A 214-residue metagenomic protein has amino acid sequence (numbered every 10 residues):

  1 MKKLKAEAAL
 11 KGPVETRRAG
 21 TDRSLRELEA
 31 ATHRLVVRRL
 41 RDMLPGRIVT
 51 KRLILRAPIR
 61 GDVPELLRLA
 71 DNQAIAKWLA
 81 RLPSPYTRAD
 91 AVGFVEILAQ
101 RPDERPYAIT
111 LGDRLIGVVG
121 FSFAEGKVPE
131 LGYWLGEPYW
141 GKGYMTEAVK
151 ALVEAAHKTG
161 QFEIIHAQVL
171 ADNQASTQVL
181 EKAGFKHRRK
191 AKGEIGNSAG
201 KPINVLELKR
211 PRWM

Functional and structural regions predicted by a protein language model:
M1-K77, P106-M214: Acyl-donor (CoA/ACP) binding surface of acyl/acetyltransferases
R60, P85-A89, D103: Generic alpha-helical scaffold signal
A74-E96: Conserved GNAT-fold acetyl-CoA-binding loop/helix
P83, A99, G120-F123: Short coil/turn residues that cap or connect secondary-structure elements
D90-V92, L98, V179, P202: A generic membrane alpha-helix/interface feature
I97-D103: Short loop/turn motifs at secondary-structure junctions and domain boundaries
